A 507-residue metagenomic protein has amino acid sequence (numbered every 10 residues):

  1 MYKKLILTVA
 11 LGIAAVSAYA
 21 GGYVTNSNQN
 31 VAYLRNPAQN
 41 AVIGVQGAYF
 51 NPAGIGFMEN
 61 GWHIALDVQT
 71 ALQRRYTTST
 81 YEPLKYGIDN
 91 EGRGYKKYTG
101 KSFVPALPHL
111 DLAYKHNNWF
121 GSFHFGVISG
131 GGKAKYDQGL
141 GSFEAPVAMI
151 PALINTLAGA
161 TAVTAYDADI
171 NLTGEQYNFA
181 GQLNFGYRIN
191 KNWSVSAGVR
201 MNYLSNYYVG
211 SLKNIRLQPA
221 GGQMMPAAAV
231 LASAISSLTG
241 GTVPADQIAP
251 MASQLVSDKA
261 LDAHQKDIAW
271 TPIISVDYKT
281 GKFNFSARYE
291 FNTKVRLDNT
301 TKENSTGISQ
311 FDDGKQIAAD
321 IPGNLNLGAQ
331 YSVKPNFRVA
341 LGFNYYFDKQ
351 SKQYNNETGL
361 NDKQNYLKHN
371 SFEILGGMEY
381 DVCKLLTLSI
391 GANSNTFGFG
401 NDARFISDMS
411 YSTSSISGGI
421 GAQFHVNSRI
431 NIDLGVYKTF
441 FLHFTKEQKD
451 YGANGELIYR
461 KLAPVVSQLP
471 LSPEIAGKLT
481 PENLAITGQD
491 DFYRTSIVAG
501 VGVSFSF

Functional and structural regions predicted by a protein language model:
M1-A20: Gram-negative bacterial Sec-dependent N-terminal signal peptides
K4-L5, P83, L183: Intrinsic disorder/low-complexity segments enriched in polar/small residues
L7-T8, Q39, L204: General helical structural elements
L11, I55-F57, L112, K266 (+1 more regions): A general structural signal for short secondary-structure junctions and capping/turn motifs
V16-G130, S414, Y437: N-terminal, post-signal peptide beta-strand-biased segments of exported outer-membrane/organellar beta-barrel and other
G21-L34, I43, L107, K115-F507: Outer-membrane beta-barrel porins/channels
